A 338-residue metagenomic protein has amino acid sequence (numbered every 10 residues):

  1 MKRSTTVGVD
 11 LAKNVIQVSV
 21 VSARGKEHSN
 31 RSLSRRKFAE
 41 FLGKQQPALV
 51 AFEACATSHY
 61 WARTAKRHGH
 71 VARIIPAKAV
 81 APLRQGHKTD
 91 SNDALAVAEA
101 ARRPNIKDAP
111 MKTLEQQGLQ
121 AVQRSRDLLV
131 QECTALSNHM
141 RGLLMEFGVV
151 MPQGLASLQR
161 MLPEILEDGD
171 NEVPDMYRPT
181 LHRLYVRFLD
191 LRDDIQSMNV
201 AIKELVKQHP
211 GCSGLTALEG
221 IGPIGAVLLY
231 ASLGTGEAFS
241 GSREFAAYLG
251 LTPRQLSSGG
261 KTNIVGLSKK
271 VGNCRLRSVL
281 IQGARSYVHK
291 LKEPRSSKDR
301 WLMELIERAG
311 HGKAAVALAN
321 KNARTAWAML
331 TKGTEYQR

Functional and structural regions predicted by a protein language model:
M1-I74, V80-P82, N92: Glycine/alanine-rich phosphate-binding loops at beta-alpha junctions
M1-S4, Q196-I221, L229-T235: Extended, structured, electrostatic nucleic-acid-contact surfaces
G8-D10, V18, G25, V50 (+10 more regions): Mobile genetic element proteins and their domesticated derivatives, centered on retroelements and DNA transposons
A72-A121, M161-L166, G259-V271, R275: Short alpha-helix plus adjacent loop in nuclease-associated cores
P104-K107, L136-S137, I195-Q196, G234-A238 (+2 more regions): Short helix-capping/linker segments at secondary-structure and domain boundaries
Q123-G214: Glycine-rich, often acidic, oxyanion-interacting loops/wings at catalytic, nucleic-acid, or phospho-protein interfaces
G214-A217, P223-E307, H311: Phosphate-backbone recognition surface of nucleic-acid-processing proteins
G260, K298-R338: Low-complexity, acidic/Ser/Thr- and charged residue-rich accessory regions of DNA metabolism proteins
